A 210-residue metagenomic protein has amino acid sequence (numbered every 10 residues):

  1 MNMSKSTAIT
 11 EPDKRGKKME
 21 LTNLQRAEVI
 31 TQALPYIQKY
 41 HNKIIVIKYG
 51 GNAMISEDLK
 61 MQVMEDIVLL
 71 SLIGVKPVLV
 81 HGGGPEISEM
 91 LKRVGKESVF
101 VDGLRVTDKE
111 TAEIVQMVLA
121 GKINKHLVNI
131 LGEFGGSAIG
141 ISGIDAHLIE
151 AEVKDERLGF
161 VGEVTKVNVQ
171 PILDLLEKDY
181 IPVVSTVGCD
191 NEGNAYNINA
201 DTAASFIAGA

Functional and structural regions predicted by a protein language model:
N2-A210: Nucleotide/pyrophosphate-binding catalytic subdomain
